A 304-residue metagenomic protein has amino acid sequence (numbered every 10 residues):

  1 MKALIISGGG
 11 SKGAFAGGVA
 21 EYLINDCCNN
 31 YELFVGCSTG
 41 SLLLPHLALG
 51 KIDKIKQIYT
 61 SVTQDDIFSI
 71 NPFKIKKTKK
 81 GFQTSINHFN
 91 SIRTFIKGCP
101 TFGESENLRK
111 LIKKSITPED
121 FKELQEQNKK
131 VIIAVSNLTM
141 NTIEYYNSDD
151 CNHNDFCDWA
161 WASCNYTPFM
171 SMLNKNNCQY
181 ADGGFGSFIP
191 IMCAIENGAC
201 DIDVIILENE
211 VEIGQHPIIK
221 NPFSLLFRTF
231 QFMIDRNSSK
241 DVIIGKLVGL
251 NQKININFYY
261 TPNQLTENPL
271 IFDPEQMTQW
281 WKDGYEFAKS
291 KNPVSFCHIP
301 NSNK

Functional and structural regions predicted by a protein language model:
M1-C37, P45-K304: Patatin-like phospholipase
